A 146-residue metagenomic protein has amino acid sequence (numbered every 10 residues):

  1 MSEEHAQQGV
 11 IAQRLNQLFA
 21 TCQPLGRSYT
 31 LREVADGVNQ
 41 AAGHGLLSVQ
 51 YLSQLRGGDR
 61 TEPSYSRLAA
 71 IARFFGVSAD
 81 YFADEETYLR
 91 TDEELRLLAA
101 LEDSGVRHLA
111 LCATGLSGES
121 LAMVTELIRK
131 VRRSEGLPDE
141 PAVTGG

Functional and structural regions predicted by a protein language model:
M1-Q40, L121: A short, Lys/Arg-rich alpha-helix, primarily the initiator
L15, V34-V38, L52, I71 (+1 more regions): Conserved hydrophobic/aromatic packing and binding residues within compact polymer-binding modules
L31, V49, L68: Helix-turn-helix DNA-binding elements, focusing on the entry/boundary residues of the two helices that contact DNA
N39-P63, D84: Recognition helix of helix-turn-helix/homeodomain-like DNA-binding domains that insert into the DNA major groove
Y65-Y81: DNA major-groove recognition helix of helix-turn-helix/homeodomain DNA-binding modules
Y88-G146: Interfacial/linker helices and their anchor residues that mediate assembly or domain coupling
